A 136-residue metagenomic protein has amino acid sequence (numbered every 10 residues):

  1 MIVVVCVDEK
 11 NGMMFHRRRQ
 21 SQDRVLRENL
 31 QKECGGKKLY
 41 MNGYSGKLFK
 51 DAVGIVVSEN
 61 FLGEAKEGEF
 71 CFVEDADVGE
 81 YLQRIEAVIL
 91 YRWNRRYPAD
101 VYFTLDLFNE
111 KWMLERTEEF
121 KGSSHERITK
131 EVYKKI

Functional and structural regions predicted by a protein language model:
M1-I136: Enzymes that bind and transform nitrogen-containing heteroaromatic metabolites
